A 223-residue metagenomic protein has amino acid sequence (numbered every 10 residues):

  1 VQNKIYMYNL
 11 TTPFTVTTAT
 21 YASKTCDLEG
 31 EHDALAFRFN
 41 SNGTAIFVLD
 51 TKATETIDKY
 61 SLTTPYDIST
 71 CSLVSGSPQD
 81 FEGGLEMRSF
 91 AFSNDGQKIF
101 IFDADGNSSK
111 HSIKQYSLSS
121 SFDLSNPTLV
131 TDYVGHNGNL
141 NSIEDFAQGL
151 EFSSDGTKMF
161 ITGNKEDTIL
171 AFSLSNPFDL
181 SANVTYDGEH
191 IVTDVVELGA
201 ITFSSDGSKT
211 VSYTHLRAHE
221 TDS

Functional and structural regions predicted by a protein language model:
Q2-N3, A53-E55, D105-S109, E166-D167 (+1 more regions): Short glycine/acidic-enriched loop and turn motifs that connect beta-strands
N9-T17, S61-S69, S117-S125, S173-S181: Short loop/turn segments immediately following beta-strands, especially the blade-tip and inter-blade linker loops
C26-G30, D80-G83, G138-S142, I191-D194: Surface loop/turn motifs at the tips and blade-to-blade linkers of beta-strand repeat domains
S41-N42, N94-D95, S154-D155, S205-D206: Residue-level detector of Asp-centered blade-edge/turn motifs that repeat once per structural unit in beta-propeller
T214-T221: Conserved small/polar residues in nucleotide/adenosyl-binding loops
